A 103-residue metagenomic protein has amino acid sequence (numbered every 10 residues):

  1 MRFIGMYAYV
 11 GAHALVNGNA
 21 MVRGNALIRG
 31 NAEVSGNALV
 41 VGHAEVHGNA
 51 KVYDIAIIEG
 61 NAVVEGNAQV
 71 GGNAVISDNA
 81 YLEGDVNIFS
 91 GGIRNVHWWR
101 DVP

Functional and structural regions predicted by a protein language model:
M1-N17: LRR N-terminal entry segment and analogous cap-like coil->beta motifs
G24, R29-P103: Glycine-rich hexapeptide-repeat left-handed beta-helix
